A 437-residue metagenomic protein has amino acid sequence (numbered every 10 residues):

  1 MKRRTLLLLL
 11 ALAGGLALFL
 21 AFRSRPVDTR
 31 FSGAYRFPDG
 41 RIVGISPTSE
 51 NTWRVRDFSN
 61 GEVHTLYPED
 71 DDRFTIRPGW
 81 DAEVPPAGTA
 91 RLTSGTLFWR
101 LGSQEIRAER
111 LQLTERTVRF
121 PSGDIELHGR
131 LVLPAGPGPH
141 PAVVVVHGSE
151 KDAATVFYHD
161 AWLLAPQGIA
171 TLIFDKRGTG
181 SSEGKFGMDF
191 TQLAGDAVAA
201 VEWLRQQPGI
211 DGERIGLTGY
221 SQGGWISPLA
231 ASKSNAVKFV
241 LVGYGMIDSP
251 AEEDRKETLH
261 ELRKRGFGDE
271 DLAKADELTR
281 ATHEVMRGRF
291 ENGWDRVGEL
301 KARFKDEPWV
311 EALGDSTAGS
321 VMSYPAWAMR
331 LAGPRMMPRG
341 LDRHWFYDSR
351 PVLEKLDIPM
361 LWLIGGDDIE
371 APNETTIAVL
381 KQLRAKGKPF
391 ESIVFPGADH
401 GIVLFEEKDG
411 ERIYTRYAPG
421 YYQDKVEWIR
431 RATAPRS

Functional and structural regions predicted by a protein language model:
L101-G136: N-terminal cap/lid segment of alpha/beta-hydrolase-fold proteins
E150-W162, K176, E374: The serine-hydrolase catalytic nucleophile loop
L164-S181: Conserved alpha/beta-hydrolase
M188-P208: Alpha/beta-hydrolase active-site loop
W203-F267: Primarily recognizes the serine-hydrolase "nucleophile elbow" in alpha/beta-hydrolase and SGNH/GDSL folds
L241-E354: Accessory cap/linker subdomain of secreted extracellular hydrolases
L356, W362-I364: Short beta-strand/loop motif that positions the catalytic acidic residue of the alpha/beta-hydrolase fold
I369-T375: Conserved alpha/beta-hydrolase "acid-adjacent" motif
